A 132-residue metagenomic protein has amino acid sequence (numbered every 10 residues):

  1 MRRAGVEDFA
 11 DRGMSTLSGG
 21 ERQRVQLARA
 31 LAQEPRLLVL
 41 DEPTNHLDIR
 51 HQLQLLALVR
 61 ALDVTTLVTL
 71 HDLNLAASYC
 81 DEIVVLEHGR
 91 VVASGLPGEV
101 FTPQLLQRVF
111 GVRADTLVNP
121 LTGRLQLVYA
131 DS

Functional and structural regions predicted by a protein language model:
M1-F9: Conserved ABC ATPase "signature" region
G13-L17, E21: Conserved ABC ATPase signature
L27, L55: Hydrophobic anchor residue at the start of the ABC signature
A32-R36: A short, proline-enriched helix->beta-strand linker immediately N-terminal to the Walker B motif in ABC-type P-loop
L38-E42: Catalytic Walker B motif of ABC-type/P-loop ATPase nucleotide-binding domains
P103-S132: ABC ATPase nucleotide-binding domains
